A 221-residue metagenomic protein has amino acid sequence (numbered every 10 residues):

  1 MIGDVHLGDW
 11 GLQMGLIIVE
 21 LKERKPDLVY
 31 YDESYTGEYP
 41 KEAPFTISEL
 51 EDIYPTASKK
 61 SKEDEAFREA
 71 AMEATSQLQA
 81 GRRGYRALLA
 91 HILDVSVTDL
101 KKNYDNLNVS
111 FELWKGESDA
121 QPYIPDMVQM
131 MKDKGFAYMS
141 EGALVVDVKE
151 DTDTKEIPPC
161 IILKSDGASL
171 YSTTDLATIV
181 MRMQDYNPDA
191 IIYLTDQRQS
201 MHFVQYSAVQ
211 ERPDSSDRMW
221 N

Functional and structural regions predicted by a protein language model:
M1-N221: NTP-dependent nucleotidyl-transfer catalytic core
